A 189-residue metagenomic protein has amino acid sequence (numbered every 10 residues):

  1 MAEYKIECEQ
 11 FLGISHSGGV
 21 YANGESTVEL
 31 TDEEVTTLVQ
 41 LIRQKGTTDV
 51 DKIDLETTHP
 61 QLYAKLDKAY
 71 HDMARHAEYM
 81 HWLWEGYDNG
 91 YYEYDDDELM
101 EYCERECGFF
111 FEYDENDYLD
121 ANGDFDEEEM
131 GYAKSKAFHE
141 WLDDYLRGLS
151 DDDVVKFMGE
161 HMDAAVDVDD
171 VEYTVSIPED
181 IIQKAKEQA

Functional and structural regions predicted by a protein language model:
M1-T31, Q183-A189: Short, extreme N-terminal segment that most often corresponds to the first beta-strand
E9, V39, R43, P60 (+2 more regions): Intrinsically disordered, low-complexity regions enriched in polar/acidic and amide residues
I14-I177: Acidic, low-complexity, intrinsically disordered interaction modules
